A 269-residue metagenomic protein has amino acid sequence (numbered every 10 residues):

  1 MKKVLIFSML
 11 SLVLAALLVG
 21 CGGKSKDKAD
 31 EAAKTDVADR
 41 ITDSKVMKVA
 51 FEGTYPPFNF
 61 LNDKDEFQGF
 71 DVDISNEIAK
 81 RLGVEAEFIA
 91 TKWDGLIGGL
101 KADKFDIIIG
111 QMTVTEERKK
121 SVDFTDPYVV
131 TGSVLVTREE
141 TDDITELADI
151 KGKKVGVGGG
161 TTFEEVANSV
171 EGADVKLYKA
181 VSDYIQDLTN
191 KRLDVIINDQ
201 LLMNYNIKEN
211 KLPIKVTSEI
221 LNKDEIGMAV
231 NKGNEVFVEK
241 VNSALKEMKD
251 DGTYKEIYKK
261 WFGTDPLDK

Functional and structural regions predicted by a protein language model:
L17-G20: C-terminal motif of bacterial Sec signal peptides marking the signal peptidase cleavage site
G22, V72-R81, G159-T161, G227-D265: Extended ligand-binding regions for polar small-molecule ligands
D30-Q111, D251: Extracytoplasmic small-molecule ligand-binding "clamshell" domains of the periplasmic binding protein/Venus flytrap
K45-F51, L147-G160: Short loop->beta-strand "edge-of-pocket" segments that line small-molecule binding or catalytic clefts across diverse
G53, V130-T137, Q200, N204-N242 (+2 more regions): Periplasmic-binding protein-like
K80, E85-D149, K215: Acidic, polar ligand-binding/catalytic clefts
V84-E85, K101-G110, K153-K154, T189-L202 (+1 more regions): Alpha-to-beta junction loops
F88-G98, D142, G160-T162, K176-N190 (+2 more regions): Short helix-initiation/N-cap motifs at beta->coil->alpha
